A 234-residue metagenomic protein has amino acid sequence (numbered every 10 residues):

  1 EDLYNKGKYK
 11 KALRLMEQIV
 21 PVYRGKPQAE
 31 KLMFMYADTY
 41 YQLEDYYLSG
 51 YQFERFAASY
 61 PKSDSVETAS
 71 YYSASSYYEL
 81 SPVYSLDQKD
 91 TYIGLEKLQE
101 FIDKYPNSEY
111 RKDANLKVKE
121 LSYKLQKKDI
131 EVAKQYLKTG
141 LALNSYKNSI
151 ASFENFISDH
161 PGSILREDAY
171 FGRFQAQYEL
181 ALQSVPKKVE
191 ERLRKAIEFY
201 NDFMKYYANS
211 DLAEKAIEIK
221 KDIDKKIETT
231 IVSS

Functional and structural regions predicted by a protein language model:
E1-S234: Acidic, polar-rich low-complexity tracts and alpha-helical solenoid repeat scaffolds
